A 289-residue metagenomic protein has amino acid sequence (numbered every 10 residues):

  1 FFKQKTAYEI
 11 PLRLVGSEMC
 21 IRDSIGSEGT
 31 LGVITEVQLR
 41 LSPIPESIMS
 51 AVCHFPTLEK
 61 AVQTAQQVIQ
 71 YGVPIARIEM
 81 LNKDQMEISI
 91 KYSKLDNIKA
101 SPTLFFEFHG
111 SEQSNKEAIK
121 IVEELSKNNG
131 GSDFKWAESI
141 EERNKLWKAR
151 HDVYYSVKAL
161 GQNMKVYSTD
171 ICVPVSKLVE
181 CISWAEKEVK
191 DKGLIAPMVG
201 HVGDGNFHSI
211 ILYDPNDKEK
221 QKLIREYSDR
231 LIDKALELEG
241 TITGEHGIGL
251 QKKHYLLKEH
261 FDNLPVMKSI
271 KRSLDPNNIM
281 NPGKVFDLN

Functional and structural regions predicted by a protein language model:
F1-G16, I21: Single conserved hydrophobic/aromatic residue that forms the stacking wall/gate of nucleotide- or nucleobase-binding
R13, I25, V33-T35, A76-M80 (+4 more regions): General beta-strand structural signal in soluble alpha/beta enzymes
D23-G26, I171, T243-G244, R272 (+1 more regions): Short conserved micro-motifs on helix faces and helix-strand junctions that flank and scaffold key functional residues
L39-P43, M49-R230, K234, L238: C-terminal substrate-recognition/cap domain of FAD-linked oxidoreductases
L236-I248, F261, P276-M280: Alpha-helix capping/hinge segments and adjacent helical runs
K252-N289: Activity-critical C-terminal alpha-helical subdomain
